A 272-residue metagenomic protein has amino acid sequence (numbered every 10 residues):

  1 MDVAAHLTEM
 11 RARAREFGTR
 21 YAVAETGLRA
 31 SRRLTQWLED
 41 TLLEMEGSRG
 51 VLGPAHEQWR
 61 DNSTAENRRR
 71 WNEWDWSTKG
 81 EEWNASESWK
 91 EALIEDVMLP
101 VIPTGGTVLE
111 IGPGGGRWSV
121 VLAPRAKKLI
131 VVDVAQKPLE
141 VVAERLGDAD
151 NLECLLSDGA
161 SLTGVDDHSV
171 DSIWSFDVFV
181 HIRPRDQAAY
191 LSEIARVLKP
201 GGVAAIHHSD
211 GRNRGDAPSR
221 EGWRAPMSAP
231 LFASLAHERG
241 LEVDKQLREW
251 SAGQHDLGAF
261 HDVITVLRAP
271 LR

Functional and structural regions predicted by a protein language model:
M1-G105, L109-G164, I182-A189, E193 (+1 more regions): Class I (Rossmann-like) S-adenosyl-L-methionine-dependent methyltransferase catalytic domain, capturing the SAM-binding
T163-I173: A short acidic, Gly/Pro-enriched loop at the edge of an enzyme's catalytic core that lines a small-molecule cofactor
S172-R185: A short SAM/SAH-binding and catalytic strip from SAM-dependent methyltransferases
R196-K199: Short, cationic motifs built from Arg/Lys/His that form the positively charged side of catalytic pockets
